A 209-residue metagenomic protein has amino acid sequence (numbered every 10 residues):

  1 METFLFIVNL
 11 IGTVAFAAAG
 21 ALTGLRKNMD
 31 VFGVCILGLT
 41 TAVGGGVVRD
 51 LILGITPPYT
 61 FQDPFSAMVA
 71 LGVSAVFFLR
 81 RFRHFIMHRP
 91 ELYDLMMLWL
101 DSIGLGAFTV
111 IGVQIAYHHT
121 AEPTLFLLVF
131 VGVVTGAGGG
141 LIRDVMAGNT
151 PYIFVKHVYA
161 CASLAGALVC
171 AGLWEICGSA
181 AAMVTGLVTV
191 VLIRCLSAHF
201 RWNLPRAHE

Functional and structural regions predicted by a protein language model:
M1-F4, L51-F61, I111-L127, G172-A182: Helix-coil boundary and interhelical linker segments in multi-pass alpha-helical membrane proteins
M1-G54: N-terminal topogenic module of multi-pass integral membrane proteins
M1-V14, Y59-G72, P123-G136: Structural signature of hydrophobic alpha-helical transmembrane segments
A17-K27, V76-E91, L141-P151, S197-R206: C-terminal ends of transmembrane helices
A21, I36-T40, V47-L53, F130 (+3 more regions): Short, structured motif recognition centered on aromatic/hydrophobic residues
G38-G46, M96-G112, G132-V134, V158-A171: Small-residue-rich segments of transmembrane alpha-helices in multi-pass membrane proteins, especially helix faces
I55-F65, L79-L105, V113-F126: Interhelical loops and loop-helix junctions of multi-pass membrane transporters/channels
Q62-M68, T124, V155-S163, C177-V188: Loop-to-transmembrane alpha-helix initiation sites
